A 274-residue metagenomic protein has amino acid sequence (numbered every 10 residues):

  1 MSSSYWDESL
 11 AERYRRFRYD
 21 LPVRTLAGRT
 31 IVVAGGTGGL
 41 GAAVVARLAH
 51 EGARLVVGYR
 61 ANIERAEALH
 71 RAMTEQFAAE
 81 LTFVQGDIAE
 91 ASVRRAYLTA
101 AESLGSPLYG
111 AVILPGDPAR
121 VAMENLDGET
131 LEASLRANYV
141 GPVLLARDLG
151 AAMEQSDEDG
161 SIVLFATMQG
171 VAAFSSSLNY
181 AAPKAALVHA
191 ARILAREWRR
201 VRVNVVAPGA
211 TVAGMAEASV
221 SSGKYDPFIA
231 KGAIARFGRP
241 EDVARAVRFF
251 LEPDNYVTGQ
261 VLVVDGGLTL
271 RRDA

Functional and structural regions predicted by a protein language model:
T37-G38: Conserved glycine-rich cofactor-binding loop
A122-L135, F228: Substrate-binding pocket helix/loop in short-chain dehydrogenase/reductase
A146, P183, A191: Active-site helix of classical SDR
A151, I193-E197: Alpha-helical segment proximal to the catalytic Tyr-Lys
R199-R202, V257-G259: Short, small/polar-rich loop/turn modules that mediate ligand/substrate recognition or access, typified
V205-G232, R271-A274: A glycine/serine/threonine-rich, flexible loop-to-helix segment that serves as the NAD(P) cofactor-binding "lid"
R236-V264, T269: C-terminal substrate-recognition "lid" of short-chain dehydrogenase/reductases
